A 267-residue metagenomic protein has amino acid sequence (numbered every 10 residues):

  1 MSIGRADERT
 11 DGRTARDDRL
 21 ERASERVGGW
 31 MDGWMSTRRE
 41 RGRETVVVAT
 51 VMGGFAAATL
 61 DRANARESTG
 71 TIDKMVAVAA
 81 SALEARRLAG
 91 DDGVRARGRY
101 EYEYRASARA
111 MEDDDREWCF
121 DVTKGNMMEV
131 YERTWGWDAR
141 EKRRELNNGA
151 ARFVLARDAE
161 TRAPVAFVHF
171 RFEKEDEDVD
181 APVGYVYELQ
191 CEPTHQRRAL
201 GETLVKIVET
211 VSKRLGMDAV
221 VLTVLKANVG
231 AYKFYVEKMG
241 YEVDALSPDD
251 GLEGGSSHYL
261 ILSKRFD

Functional and structural regions predicted by a protein language model:
S2, E209-V211, S247-G251, S256-D267: C-terminal helix/juxtamembrane-tail motif
V46-D113: Conserved N-terminal entry element of GNAT/NAT acetyltransferase domains
T69, A110-T194, V205, T210-V211 (+1 more regions): Acetyl-CoA-dependent GNAT
E192-K206, K226-K233, E237: Conserved glycine-rich acetyl-CoA-binding loop
K213-T223: Conserved GNAT acetyl-CoA-binding A-motif
L222-Y232, D249-G255: Conserved beta-strand-loop-alpha-helix junction that forms the acyl-donor binding cleft
V236-A245: Conserved acetyl-CoA-binding loop of GNAT-fold acetyltransferases
